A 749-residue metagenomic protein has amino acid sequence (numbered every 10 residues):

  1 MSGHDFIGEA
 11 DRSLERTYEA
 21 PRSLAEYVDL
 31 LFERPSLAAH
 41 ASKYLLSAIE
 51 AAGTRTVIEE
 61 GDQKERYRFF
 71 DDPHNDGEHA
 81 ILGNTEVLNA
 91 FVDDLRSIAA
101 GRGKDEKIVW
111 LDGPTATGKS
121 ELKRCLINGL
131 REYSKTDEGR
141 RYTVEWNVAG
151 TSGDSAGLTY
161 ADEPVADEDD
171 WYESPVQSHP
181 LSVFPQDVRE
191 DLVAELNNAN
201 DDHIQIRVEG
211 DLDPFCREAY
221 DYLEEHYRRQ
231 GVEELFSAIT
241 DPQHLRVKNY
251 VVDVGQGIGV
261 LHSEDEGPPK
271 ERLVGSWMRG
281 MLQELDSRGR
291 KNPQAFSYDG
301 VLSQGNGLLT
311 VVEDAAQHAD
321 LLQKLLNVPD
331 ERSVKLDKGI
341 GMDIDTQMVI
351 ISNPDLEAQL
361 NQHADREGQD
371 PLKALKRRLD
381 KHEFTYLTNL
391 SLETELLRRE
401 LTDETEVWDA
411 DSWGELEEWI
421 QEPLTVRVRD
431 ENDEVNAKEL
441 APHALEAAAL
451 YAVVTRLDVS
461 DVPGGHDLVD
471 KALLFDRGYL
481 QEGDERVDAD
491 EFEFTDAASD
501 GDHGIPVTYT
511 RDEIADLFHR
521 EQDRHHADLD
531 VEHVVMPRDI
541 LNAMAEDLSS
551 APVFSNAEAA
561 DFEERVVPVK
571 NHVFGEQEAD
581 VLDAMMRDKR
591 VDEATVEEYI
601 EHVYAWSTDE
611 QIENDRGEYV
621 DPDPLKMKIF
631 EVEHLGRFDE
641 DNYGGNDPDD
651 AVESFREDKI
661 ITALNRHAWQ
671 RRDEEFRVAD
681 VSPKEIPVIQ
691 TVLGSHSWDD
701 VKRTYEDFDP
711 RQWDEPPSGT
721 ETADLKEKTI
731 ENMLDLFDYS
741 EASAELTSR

Functional and structural regions predicted by a protein language model:
M1-S13: Intrinsically disordered, low-structural-confidence terminal and linker regions
S2-D5, R22-R749: Conserved ASCE/P-loop NTPase catalytic core
